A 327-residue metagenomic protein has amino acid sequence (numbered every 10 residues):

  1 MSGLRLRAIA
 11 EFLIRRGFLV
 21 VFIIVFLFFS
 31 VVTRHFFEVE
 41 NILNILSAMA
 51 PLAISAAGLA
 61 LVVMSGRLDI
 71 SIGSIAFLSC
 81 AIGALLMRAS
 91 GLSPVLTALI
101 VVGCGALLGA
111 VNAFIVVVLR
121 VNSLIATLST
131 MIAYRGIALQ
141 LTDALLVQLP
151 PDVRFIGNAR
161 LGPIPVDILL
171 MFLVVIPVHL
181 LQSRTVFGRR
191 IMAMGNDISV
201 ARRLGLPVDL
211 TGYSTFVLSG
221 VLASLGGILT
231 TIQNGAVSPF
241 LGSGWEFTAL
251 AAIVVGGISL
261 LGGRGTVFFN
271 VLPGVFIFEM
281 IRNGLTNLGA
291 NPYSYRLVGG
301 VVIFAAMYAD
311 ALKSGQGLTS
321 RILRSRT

Functional and structural regions predicted by a protein language model:
M1-L27, R203-L210, I281-T327: Cytosolic-side transmembrane-helix boundaries in multi-pass membrane proteins
I24-S90, I115-R120, I253-G265, V301: Single transmembrane alpha-helix segments in multi-pass membrane proteins
F29, T33, A159-A193, P207 (+2 more regions): Alpha-helical transmembrane segments of multi-pass integral membrane proteins
R34-N44, A138-L139, Q148, Q182-S183 (+3 more regions): Inter-helical junctions in multi-pass inner-membrane proteins, predominant in energy-converting antiporter-like
G91-M131, L173, P273-G274: Alpha-helical transmembrane segments within multi-pass membrane transporters and channels
L119, S123-R184, Y213-S214, Q233-G242 (+2 more regions): Transmembrane helix-bundle core of multi-pass membrane transporters and related energy-transducing complexes
I198-R202, L206-L218: Amphipathic cytosolic juxtamembrane alpha-helices at the membrane-cytosol interface of multi-pass membrane transporters
A223, N234-L297: Transmembrane alpha-helical segments in multi-pass inner-membrane proteins
